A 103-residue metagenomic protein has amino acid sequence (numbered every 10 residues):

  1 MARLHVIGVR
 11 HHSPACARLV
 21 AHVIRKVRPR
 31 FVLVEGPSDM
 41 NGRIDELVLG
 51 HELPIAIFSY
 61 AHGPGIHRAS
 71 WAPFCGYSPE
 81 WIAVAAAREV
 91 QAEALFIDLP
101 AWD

Functional and structural regions predicted by a protein language model:
M1-D103: Compositional signal for N-terminal targeting/processing segments
